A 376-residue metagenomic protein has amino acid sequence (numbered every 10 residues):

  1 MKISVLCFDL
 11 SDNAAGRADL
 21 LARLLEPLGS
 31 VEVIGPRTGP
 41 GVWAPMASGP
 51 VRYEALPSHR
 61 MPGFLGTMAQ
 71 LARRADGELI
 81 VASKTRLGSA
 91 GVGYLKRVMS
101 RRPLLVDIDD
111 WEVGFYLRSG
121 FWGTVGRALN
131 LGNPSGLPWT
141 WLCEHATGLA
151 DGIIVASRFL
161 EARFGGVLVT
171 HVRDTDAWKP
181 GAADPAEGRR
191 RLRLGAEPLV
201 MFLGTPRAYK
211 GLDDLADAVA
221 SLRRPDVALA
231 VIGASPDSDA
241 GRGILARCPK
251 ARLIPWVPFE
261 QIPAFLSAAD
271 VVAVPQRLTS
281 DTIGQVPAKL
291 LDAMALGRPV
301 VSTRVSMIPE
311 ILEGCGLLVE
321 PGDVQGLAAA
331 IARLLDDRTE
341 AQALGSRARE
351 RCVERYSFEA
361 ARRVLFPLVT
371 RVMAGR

Functional and structural regions predicted by a protein language model:
M1-G49, D217-R223: N-terminal subdomain of nucleotide-sugar transferases
S4-L6, R193-K210, A216-V219, A230: Conserved donor-binding/catalytic core segment of Leloir-type glycosyltransferases
P36-G39, R173, L203, R207 (+1 more regions): Glycosyltransferase donor-sugar binding loop
F159, V172: Carbohydrate-associated surface elements
R173-R191: Acidic anion/phosphate-binding donor-loop and adjacent secondary structure in glycosyltransferase catalytic cores
K210, P258-F265, D270-M294, S302-E310: Nucleotide-sugar-dependent
A240-A264: Nucleotide-activated donor-binding/catalytic signature segment of Leloir-type glycosyltransferases, i.e., the conserved
G314-V324, R333-T339: Conserved acidic donor-binding segment of nucleotide-sugar-dependent glycosyltransferases
